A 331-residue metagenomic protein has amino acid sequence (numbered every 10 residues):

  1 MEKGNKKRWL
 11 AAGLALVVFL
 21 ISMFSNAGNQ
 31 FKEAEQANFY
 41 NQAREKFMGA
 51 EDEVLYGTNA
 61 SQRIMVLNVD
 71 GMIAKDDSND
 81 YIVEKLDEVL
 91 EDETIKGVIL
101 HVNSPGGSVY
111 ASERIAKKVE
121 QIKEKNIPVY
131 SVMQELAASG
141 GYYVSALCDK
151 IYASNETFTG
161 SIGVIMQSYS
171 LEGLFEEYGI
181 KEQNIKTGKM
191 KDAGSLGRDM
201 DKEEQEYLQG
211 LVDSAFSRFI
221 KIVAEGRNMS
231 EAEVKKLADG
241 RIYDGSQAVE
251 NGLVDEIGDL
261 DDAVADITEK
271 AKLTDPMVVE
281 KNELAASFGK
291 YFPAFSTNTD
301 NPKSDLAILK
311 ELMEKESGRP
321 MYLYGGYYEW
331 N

Functional and structural regions predicted by a protein language model:
M1-P128, L136-A137, Y152, S168-N331: N-terminal organellar transit peptides
M133, G163, L211: Small/polar loops that bind or transfer phosphate-bearing groups
G141: Pocket-flanking alpha-helical
V144-S145, A248: Hydrophobic/aromatic residues within transmembrane alpha-helices of multi-pass small-molecule transporters
C148, Y152-M166: Zinc-dependent metallopeptidase catalytic helix centered on the HExxH motif and its immediate flanking segment
